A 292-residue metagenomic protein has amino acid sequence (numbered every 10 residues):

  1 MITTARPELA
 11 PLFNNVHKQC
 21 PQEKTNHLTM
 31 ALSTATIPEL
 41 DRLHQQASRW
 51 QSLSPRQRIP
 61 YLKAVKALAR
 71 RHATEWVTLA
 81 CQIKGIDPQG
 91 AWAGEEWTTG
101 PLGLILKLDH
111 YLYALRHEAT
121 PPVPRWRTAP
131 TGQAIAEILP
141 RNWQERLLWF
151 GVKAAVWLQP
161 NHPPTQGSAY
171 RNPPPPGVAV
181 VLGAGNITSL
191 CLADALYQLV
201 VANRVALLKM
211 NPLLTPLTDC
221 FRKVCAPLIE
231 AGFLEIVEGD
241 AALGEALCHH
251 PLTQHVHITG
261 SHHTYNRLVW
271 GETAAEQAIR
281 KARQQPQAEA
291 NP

Functional and structural regions predicted by a protein language model:
I2-Q166, N211-P212, V224-I229: N-terminal Rossmann-like NAD(P)+-binding subdomain of aldehyde/semialdehyde dehydrogenases
T4-P7, P11, H27, V178 (+1 more regions): Conserved NAD(P)+-binding/catalytic subdomain of aldehyde/semialdehyde dehydrogenases
F150-A193: Active-site-adjacent "gating/activation" loops or surface patches in catalytic cores
A193-D194, D219, L268-G271: Short amphipathic alpha-helical segments
Y197, L214, F233: Phosphate-binding active sites in nucleotide-utilizing proteins
L199-V201: Short hydrophobic alpha-helices that are characteristic scaffold elements of the AMP-binding
V205-L213, Q287-P292: Short loop-to-beta-strand entry elements in the cores of soluble alpha/beta enzymes
L208-V224, V237, A242: ATP-dependent adenylate-forming carboxylate-activation enzymes
